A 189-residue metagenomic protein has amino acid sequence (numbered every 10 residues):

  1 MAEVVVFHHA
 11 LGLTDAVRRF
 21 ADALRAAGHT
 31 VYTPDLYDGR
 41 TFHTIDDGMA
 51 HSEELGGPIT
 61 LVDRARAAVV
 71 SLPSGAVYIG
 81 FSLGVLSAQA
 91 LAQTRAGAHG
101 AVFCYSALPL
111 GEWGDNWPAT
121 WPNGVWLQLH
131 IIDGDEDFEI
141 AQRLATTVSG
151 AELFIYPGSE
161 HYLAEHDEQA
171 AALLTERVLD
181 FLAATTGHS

Functional and structural regions predicted by a protein language model:
A2-G75: Serine-hydrolase catalytic machinery in alpha/beta-hydrolase-like enzymes
F7-H8, C104, Y156: Alpha/beta-hydrolase
L24, L91-R95: Aromatic pocket-lining residues of Rossmann-like dinucleotide-binding sites
L36-G39, A107, S159: Short beta-to-alpha linker loops that shape the active-site pocket of alpha/beta-hydrolase fold enzymes
I79-A88: Gly/Ala-rich beta-loop-alpha elbow adjacent to hydrolase catalytic centers
A96-P109: A conserved short beta-strand
L108-G158: The feature captures the conserved acid-bearing segment of alpha/beta-hydrolase catalytic domains
G150-S189: C-terminal catalytic histidine-bearing segment of alpha/beta-hydrolase fold enzymes
